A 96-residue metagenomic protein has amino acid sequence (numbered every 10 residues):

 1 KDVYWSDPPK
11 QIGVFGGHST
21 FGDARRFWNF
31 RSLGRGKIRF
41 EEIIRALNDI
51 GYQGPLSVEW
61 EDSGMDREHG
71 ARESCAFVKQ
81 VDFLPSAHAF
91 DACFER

Functional and structural regions predicted by a protein language model:
K1-R96: Histidine-acidic metal/acid-base catalytic patches
